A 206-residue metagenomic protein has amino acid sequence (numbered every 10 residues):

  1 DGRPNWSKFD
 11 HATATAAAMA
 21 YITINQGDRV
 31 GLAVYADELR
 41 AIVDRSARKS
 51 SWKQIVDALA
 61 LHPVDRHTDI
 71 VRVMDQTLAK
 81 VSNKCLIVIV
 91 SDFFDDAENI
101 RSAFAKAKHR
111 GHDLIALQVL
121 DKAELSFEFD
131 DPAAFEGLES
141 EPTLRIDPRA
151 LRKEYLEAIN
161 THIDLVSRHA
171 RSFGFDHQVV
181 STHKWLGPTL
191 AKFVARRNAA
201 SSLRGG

Functional and structural regions predicted by a protein language model:
D1-G206: Exposed, interaction-prone extracellular/peripheral surfaces
